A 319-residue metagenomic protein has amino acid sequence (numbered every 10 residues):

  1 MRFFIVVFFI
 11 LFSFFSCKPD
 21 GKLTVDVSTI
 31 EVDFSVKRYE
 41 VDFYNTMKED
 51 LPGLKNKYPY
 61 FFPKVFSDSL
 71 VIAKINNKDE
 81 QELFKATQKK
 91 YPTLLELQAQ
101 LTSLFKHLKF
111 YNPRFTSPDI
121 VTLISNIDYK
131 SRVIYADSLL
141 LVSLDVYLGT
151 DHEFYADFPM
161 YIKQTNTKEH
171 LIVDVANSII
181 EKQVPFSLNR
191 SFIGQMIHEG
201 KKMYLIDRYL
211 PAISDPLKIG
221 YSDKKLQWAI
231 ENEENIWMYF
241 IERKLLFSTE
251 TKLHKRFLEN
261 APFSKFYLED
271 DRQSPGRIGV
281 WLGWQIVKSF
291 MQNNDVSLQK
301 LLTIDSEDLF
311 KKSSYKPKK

Functional and structural regions predicted by a protein language model:
M1-F4: Positively charged n-region of N-terminal signal peptides that target proteins for export
S13-S16: C-terminal motif of bacterial Sec signal peptides marking the signal peptidase cleavage site
K18-F84: N-terminal mature-domain "stem" immediately C-terminal to a signal peptide or N-terminal signal-anchor/transmembrane
V36, T102-F105, K202, I206 (+2 more regions): Extracytoplasmic/secreted envelope proteins and their assembly/folding machinery, especially bacterial periplasmic
P63, K109-P113, I206-S214, I241-L245 (+1 more regions): Sec-exported extracytoplasmic/periplasmic mature domains
E80-I230, Q299, T303-S306: Acidic/His-rich structured neighborhood in mature extracellular/periplasmic domains
M203-F266: Acidic/His/Gly-enriched intrinsically disordered linker/tail segments that often contain short helix/coil "MoRF-like"
S248-K319: C-terminal soluble interaction/assembly domains
